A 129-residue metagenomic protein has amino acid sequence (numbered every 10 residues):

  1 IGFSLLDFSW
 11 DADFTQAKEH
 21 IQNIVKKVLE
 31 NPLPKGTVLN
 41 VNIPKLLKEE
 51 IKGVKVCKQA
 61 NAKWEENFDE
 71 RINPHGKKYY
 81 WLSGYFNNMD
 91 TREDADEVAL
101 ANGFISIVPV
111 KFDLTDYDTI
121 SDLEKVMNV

Functional and structural regions predicted by a protein language model:
I1-Q16: Glycine-rich phosphate/pyrophosphate-binding loops and their adjacent beta-strand/loop elements at enzyme active sites
T15-V129: Electrostatically charged, flexible surface regions
